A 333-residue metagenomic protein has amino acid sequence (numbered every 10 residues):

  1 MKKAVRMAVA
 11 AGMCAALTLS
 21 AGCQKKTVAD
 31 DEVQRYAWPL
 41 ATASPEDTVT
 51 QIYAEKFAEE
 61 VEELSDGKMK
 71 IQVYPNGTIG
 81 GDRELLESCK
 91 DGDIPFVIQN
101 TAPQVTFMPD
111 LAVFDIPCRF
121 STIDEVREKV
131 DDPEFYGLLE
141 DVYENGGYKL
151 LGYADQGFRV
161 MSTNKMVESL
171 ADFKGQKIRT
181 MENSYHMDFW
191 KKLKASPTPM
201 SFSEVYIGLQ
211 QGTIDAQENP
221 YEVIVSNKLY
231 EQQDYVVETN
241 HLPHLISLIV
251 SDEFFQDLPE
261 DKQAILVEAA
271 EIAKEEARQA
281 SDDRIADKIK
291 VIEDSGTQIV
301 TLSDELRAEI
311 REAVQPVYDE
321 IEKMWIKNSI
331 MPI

Functional and structural regions predicted by a protein language model:
M1-A37: Short, low-complexity disordered leader/linker segments with a strong preference for bacterial N-terminal type II
Q24-E125, E134, Y143-I333: N-terminal secretory/targeting leader peptides
E128: Short beta-strand-centered segments that line the small-molecule binding cleft or hinge of alpha/beta clamshell
